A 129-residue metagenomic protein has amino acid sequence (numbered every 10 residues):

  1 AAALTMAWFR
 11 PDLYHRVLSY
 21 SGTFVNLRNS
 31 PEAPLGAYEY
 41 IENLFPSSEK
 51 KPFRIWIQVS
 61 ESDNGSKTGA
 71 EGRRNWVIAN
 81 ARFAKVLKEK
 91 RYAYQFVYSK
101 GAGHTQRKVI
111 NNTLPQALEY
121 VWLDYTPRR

Functional and structural regions predicted by a protein language model:
A1-R129: Non-catalytic cap/lid and distal C-terminal segments of serine-dependent acyl enzymes
